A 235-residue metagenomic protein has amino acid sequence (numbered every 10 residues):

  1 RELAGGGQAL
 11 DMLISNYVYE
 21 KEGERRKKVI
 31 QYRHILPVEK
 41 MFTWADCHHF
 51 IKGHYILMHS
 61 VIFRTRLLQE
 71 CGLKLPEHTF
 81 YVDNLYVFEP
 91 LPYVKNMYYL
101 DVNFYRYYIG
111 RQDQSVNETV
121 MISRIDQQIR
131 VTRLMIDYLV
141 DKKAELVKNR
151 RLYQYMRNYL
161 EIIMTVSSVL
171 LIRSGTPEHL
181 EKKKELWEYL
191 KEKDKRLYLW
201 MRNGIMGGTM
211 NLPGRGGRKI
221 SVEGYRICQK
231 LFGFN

Functional and structural regions predicted by a protein language model:
R1, L73, L91-V94, L100 (+6 more regions): Gram-positive cell-envelope targeting signals
R1-Y98, Y105, I109-I122: Donor-binding/catalytic cores of nucleotide-activated saccharide and glycerol-phosphate transferases/polymerases
A9, E22-P37, C47, D126-R130 (+4 more regions): Inter-domain helical "communication" segments and dimerization helices that couple sensory or membrane-embedded modules
L75, K142-R151: Inter-helical turn/loop segments and adjacent helix faces that build the functional surface of alpha-helical bundle
V102-R111, N117-L146, I163-V166, R173-R196: Catalytic core of nucleotide-sugar-dependent glycosyltransferases
R150-N158, L180-K184: Short, charged, amphipathic alpha-helical segments
Q154-L170: Amphipathic alpha-helical repeat scaffolds of TPR domains
I172-N235: Membrane-interface aromatic/basic loop that binds lipid-linked glycans or pyrophosphate carriers, typified by
